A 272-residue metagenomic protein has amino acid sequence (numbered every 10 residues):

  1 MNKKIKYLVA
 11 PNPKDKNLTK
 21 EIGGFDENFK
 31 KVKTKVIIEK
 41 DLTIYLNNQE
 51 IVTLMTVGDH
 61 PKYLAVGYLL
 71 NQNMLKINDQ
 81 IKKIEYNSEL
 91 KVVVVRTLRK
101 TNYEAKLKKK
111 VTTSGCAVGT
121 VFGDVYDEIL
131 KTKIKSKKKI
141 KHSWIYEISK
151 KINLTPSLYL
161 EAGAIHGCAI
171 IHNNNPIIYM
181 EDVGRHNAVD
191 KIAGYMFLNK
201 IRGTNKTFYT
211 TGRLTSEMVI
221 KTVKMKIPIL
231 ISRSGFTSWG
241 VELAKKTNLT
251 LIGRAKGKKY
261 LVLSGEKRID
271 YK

Functional and structural regions predicted by a protein language model:
N2-N173, I178-Y179: Intrinsically disordered, low-complexity regions enriched in acidic/Ser/Thr/Pro/Gln residues
A65, L70-N71, L75, A117 (+4 more regions): Generic, ordered loop/turn and secondary-structure boundary motif
M74-K76, I84, D124-E128, N199-K200 (+2 more regions): Short C-terminal domain-edge/linker segments immediately following a structured domain
A162, V183-H186: Alpha-helix initiation and capping sites
R185-V262, R268-Y271: Feature captures the catalytic cores and cofactor-binding loops of soluble hydro-lyases/lyases that act on carboxylate
